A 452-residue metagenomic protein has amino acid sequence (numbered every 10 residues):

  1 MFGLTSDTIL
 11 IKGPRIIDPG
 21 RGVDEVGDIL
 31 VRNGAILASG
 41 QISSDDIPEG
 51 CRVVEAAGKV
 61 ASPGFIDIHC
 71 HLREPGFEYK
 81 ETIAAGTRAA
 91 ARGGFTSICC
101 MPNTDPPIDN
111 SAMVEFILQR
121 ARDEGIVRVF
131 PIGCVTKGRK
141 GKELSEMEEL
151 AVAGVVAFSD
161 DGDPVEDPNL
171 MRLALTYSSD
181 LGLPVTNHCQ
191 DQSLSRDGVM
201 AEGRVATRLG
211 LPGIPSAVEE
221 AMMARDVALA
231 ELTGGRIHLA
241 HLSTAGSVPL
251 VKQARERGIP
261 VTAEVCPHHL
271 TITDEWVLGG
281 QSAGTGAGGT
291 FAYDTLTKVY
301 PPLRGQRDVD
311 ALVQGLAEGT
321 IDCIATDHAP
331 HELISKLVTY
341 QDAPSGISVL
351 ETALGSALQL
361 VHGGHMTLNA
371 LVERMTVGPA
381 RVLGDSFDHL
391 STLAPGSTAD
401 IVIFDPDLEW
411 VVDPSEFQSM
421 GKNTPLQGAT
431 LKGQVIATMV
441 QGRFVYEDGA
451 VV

Functional and structural regions predicted by a protein language model:
M1-L10, R15-G64: Histidine-rich, glycine-flanked metal-binding segment
P14, I29, G34, G58 (+16 more regions): Divalent metal-coordination and catalytic microenvironments
A56-E124: Metal-associated gating/positioning segment near the N- to mid-region
I68-E81, T104, F130-E143, P212-S216: Active-site mouth loops of central-metabolism enzymes
S111-R128, T176-N187, T352, S356: Alpha-helix-loop-beta-strand connector modules within alpha/beta enzyme cores
K142-I324: Histidine/acidic residue-rich metal-binding segments in metalloenzymes
R208-R236, Y293-L296, Q314-I324, A329-D407: His/Asp/Glu-enriched, well-ordered alpha-helical/loop segment that forms or immediately abuts the divalent-metal
T339-D342, P395-A450: C-terminal cap of metal-dependent C-N hydrolases
